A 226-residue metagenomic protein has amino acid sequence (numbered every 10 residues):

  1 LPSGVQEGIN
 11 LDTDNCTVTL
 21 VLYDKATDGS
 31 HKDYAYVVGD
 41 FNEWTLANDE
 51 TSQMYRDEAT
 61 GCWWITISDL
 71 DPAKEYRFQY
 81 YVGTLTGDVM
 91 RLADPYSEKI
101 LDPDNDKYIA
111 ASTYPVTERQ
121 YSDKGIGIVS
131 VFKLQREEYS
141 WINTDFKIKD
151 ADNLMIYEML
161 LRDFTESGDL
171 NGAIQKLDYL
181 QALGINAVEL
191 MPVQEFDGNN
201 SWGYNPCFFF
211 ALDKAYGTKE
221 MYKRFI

Functional and structural regions predicted by a protein language model:
L1-S30, P115, Y121, F146: Non-catalytic, glycine-rich low-complexity segments
L20-A73, G83-N105: Aromatic-rich carbohydrate-binding modules that target alpha-glucans
A47-N48, V89-Y96, S167-G172, P192 (+1 more regions): Short, solvent-exposed loop/turn and secondary-structure capping segments
I67, L177, K223-I226: Short, well-ordered alpha-helical packing segments
E75-R77, A187: Short, conserved beta-strand segments of beta-strand-rich sandwich/propeller modules, principally
F78, V82, T86-N143: Core domains of carbohydrate- and sulfate-ester-processing enzymes
K124, V131-A187: An acidic-aromatic substrate-binding cleft motif
Y179-K223: Aromatic-lined carbohydrate-binding/catalytic grooves of carbohydrate-active enzymes
